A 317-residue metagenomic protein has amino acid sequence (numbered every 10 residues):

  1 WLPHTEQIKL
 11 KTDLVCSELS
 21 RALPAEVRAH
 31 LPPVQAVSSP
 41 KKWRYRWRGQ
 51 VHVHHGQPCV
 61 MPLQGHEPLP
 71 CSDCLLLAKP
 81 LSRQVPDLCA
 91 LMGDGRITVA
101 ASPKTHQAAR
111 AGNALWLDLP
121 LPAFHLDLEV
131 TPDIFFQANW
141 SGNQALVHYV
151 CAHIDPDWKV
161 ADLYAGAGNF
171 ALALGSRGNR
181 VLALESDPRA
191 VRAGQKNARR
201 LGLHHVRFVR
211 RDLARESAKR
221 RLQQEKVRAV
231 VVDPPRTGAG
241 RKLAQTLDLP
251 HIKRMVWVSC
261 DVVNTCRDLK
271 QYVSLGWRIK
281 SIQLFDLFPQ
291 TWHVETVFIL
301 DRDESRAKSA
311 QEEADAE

Functional and structural regions predicted by a protein language model:
W1-V232, T237-Q245, H251, E313-E317: Accessory RNA-recognition modules of RNA-modification enzymes
R46-R48, S281, V297: Conserved beta-strand residues within beta-sheet cores
A108-A111, V297-R302: Short beta-strand element of the conserved SAM-dependent methyltransferase core
V209-V294, D301, R306-D315: S-adenosylmethionine
